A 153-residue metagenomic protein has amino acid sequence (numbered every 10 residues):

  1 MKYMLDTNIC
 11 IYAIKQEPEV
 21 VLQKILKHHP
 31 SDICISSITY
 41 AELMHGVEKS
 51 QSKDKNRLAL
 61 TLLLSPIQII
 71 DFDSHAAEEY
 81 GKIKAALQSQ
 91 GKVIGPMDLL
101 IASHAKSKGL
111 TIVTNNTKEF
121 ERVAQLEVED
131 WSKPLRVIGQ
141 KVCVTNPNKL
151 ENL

Functional and structural regions predicted by a protein language model:
M1, A102, S107-L153: Acidic, PIN/NYN-like endoribonuclease modules and their adjacent C-terminal/linker elements
M1-I35, V47-L64, V137-I138, P147-L153: Short, well-structured N-terminal submotif of metal-dependent ribonuclease cores
D6-T7, V21, L43, Y80 (+2 more regions): Generic structural signal for small/hydrophobic residues in well-ordered secondary structure, especially within
I9-C10, T39, A76, I101 (+1 more regions): Alpha-helix capping/helix-boundary segments
C10-I11, A41-M44, I70, E121 (+1 more regions): Nucleotide phosphate-binding site architecture
K24, S37, P66, E79 (+3 more regions): Residue-level recognition of specific faces of alpha-helices
Q68-V113, V144-L153: Active-site neighborhoods of divalent-metal-dependent phosphate/nucleic-acid chemistry enzymes
